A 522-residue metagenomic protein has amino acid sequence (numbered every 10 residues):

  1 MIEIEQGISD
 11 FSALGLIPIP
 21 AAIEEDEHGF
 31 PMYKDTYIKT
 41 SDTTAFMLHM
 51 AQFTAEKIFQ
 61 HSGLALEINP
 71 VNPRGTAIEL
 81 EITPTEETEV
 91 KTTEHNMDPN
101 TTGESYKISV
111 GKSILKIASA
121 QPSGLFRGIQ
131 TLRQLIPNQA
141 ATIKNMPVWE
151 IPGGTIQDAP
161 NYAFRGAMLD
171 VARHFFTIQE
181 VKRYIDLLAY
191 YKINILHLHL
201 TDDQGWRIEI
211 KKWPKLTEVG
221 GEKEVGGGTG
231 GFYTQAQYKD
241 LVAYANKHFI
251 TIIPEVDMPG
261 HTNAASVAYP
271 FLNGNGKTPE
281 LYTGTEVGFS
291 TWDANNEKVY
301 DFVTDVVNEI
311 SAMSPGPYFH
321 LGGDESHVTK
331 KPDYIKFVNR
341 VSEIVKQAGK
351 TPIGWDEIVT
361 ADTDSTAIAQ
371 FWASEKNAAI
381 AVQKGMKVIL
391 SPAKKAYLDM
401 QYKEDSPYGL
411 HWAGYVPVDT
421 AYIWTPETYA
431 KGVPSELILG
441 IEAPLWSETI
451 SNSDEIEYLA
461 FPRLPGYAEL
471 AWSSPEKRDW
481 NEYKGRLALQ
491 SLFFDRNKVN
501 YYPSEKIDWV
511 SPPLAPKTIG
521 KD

Functional and structural regions predicted by a protein language model:
M1-P160, S311, I353-V359, T363-S365 (+2 more regions): Acidic, contiguous N-terminal accessory segments
F46-M47, F175-T177, D203-R207, P259-A265 (+5 more regions): Flexible loop/turn segments at secondary-structure boundaries
A65, N194-I195, T251, T351 (+2 more regions): Residue-level detector of anion-binding/catalytic polar loops
E94-F289, K298-Y300, V306-Y318, R340 (+2 more regions): Feature activates predominantly on carbohydrate-active enzymes
R165-M168, H197, P254, Y318-H320 (+5 more regions): Structural recognition of the beta-strand scaffold that forms the well-ordered cores of secreted hydrolase catalytic
K298-N308, A312-I380: Gly/Pro-rich turn-and-neighbor structural signature
P352, D362-S365, E375-D522: Flexible, acidic glycine-rich loops studded with aromatic residues
